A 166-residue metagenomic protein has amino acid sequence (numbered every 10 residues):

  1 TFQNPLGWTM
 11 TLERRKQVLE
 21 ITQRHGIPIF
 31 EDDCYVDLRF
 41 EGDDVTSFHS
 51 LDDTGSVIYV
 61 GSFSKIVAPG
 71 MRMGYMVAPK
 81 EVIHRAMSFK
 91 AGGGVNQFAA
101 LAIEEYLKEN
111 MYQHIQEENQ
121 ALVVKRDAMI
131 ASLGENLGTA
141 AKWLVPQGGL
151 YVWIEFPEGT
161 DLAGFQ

Functional and structural regions predicted by a protein language model:
T1, F30-D33, G61, V77 (+2 more regions): Short beta-strand segments
T1-F40: Active-site phosphate-binding strand-loop segment of PLP-dependent enzymes
I27, V57, A141: Short, conserved active-site loop motifs that form the nucleotide-linked donor/cofactor pocket
F48-D53, E135: Short, conserved catalytic or adaptor-binding loops enriched in Gly and charged residues
D53-Q120: Conserved core segment of the aminotransferase class I/II
Q120-I130, A141-F156, L162: Conserved glycine-rich beta-strand-loop-beta hairpin in the small C-terminal domain of fold type I
